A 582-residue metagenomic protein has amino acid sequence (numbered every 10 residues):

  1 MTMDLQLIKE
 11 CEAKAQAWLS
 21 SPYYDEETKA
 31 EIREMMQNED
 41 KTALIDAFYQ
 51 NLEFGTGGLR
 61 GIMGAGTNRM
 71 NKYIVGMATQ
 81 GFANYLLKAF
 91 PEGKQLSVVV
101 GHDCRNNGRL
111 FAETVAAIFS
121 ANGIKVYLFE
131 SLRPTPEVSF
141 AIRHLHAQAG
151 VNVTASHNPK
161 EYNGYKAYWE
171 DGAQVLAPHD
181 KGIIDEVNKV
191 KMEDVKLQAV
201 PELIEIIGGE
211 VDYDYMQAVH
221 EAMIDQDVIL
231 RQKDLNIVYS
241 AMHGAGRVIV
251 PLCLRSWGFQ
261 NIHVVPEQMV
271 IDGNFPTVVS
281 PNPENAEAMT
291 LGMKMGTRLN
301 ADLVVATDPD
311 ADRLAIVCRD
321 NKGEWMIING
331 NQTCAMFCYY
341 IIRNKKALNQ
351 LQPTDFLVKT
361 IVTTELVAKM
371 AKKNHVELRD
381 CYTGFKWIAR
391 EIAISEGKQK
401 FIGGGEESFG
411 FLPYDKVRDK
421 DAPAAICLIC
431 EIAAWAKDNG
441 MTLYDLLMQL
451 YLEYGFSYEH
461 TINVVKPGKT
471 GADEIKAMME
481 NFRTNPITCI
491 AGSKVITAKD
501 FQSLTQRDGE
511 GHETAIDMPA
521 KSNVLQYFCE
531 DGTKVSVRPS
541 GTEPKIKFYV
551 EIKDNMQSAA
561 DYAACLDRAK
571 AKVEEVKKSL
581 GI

Functional and structural regions predicted by a protein language model:
E10-V115, I204-I237, A245: An N-terminal, well-structured beta->alpha segment
Y23, A43-A47, N51-L52, N163-T290 (+1 more regions): Gly/Ser/Thr-enriched, mixed-charge loops and adjacent short helices that form phosphate/oxyanion-binding elements
F48-N68, A155-N158, A241-C253, P309 (+3 more regions): Conserved phosphate/anionic-ligand binding catalytic regions in large, soluble enzymes, centered on
V99-Y162, Q260-I316: N-terminal small/polar loop signature for handling phosphorylated ligands or for N-terminal nucleophile
F111-F119, Y162-W169, D312-Q332, V367: Short Gly/Thr/Asp-enriched flexible loops that form oxyanion-binding sites at enzyme active sites
Y168-K196, N331-D355, K359-K369, A422: Glycine-rich phosphate-binding loop plus the immediately following alpha-helix
T297, A301-L303, E324-M326, N344-R538 (+2 more regions): Phosphate-binding and adjacent anionic-ligand microenvironments
